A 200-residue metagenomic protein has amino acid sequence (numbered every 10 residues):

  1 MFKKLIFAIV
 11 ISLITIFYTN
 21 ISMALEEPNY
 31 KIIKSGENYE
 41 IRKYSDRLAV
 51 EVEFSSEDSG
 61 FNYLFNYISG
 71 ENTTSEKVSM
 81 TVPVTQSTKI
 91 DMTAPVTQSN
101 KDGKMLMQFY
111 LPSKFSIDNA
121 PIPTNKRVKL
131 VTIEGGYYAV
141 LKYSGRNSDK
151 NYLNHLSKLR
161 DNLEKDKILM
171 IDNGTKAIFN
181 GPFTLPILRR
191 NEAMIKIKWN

Functional and structural regions predicted by a protein language model:
F2-N200: A solvent-exposed interaction/effector surface
